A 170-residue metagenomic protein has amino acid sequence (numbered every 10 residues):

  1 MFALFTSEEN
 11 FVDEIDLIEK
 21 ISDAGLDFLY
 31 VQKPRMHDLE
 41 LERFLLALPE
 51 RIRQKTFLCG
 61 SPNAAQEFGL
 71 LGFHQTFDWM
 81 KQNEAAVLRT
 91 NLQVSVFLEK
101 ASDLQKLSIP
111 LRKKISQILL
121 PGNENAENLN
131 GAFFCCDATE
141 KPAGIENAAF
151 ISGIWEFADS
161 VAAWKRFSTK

Functional and structural regions predicted by a protein language model:
M1-A3: Extreme N-terminal starter segment of soluble prokaryotic enzymes
F5-E8, D27-E40, P49-S108, K114-E124 (+1 more regions): Catalytic beta/alpha-barrel core
F11-D13, M36-L39, E156-F157: Acidic-and-aromatic substrate-binding clefts and catalytic sites of carbohydrate-active enzymes
E14, L41, K100, S160: Aromatic/hydrophobic pocket-lining residues that form the small-molecule binding cavity in soluble enzyme cores
D16-L26: A short, Lys/Arg-enriched amphipathic alpha-helix followed by its capping loop at the start of a domain
K20-I21, L48, A65, A86-V87 (+4 more regions): Generic structural signal for hydrophobic
T76-E84, K114-N125, T139-K170: Glycine-rich phosphate-binding active-site loops on the catalytic face of alpha/beta enzymes
